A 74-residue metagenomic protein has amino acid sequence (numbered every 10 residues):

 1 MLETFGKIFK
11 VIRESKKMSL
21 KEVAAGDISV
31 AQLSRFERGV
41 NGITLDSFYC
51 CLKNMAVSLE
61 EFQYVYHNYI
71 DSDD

Functional and structural regions predicted by a protein language model:
M1-S15: A short, Lys/Arg-rich alpha-helix, primarily the initiator
I8, S19, T44-S47: Residues that mark the N-terminal boundary/hinge immediately upstream of a DNA-recognition element
V11, K21-E22, C50: Alpha-helical residues within helix-turn-helix
K16-R35: Short alpha-helical DNA-recognition segment
R38: Short, conserved catalytic or interaction motifs in soluble domains
L45-F62: DNA major-groove recognition helix of helix-turn-helix/homeodomain DNA-binding modules
Y64-D74: Short, charged recognition helix plus adjacent turn of helix-turn-helix-like nucleic-acid-binding domains
